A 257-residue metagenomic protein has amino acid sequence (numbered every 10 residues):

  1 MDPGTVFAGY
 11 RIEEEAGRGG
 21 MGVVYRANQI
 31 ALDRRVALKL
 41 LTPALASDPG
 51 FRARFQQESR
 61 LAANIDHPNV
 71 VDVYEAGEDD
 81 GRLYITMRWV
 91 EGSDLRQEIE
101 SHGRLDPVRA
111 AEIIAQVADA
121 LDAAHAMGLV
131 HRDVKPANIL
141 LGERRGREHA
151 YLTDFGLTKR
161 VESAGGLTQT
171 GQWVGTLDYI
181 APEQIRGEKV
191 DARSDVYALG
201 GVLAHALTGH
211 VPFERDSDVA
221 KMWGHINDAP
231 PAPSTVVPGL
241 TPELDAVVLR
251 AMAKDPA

Functional and structural regions predicted by a protein language model:
E13-G19, V24: Protein kinase glycine-rich loop
N28, A115, L121-D122, H131 (+2 more regions): C-terminal lobe helix-coil module of Hanks-type protein kinase domains
N28-R35: Conserved N-lobe loop of protein kinases adjacent to the ATP-binding glycine-rich P-loop
T42-N64: AlphaC helix of the eukaryotic protein kinase fold
S47-G50, G142-K189, D216: Activation segment of protein kinases
N64, I113-I114: Hydrophobic/aromatic scaffold residues of ePK-like serine/threonine protein kinase catalytic domains
A76: Activation-segment/catalytic-loop signature of the eukaryotic protein kinase fold
D80-D94, E98: Conserved short submotifs of the Hanks-type protein kinase catalytic core that shape the nucleotide-binding pocket
